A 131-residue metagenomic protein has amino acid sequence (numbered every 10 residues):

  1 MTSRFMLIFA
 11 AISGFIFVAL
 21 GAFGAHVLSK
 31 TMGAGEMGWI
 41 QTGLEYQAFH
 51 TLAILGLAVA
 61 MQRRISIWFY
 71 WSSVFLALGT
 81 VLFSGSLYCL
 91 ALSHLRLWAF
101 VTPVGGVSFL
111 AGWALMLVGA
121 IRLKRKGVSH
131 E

Functional and structural regions predicted by a protein language model:
M1-E131: Polytopic transmembrane helical bundles with strong interfacial aromatic enrichment
